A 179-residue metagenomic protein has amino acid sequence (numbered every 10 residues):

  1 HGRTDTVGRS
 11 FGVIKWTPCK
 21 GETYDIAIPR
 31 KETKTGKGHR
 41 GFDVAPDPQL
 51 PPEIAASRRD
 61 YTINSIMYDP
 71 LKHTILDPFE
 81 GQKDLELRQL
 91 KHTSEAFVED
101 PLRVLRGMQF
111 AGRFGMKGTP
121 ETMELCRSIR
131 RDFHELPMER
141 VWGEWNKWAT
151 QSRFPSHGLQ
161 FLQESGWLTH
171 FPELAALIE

Functional and structural regions predicted by a protein language model:
H1-E179: Catalytic cores of the polymerase beta-like nucleotidyltransferase superfamily and closely associated nucleotide
